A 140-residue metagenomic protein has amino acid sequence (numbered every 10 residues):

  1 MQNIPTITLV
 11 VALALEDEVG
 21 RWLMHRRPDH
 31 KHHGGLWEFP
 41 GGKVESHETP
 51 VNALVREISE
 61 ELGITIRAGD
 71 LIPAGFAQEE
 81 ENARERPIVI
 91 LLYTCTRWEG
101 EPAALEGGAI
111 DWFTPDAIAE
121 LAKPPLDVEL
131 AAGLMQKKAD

Functional and structural regions predicted by a protein language model:
M1-W22, K43, F76: Conserved N-terminal beta-strand and adjoining loop/helix that marks the start of the Nudix/MutT-like hydrolase domain
N3-P5, M135-D140: Generic C-terminal helix-cap and adjacent flexible tail
I7-L9, G63-E99: Active-site segment of metal-dependent pyrophosphate-handling enzymes, primarily the Nudix hydrolase catalytic core
L15, M24, C95-R97, W112: Conserved hydrophobic "DFG−1" position in protein kinase catalytic cores
R21, E99-A103: Short helix-loop capping/hinge motifs at secondary-structure junctions, enriched in acidic/polar residues
R21-E60: Conserved Nudix-box catalytic region and its N-terminal flanking loop in Nudix hydrolases and closely related
L92-T94, P102-L134: NUDIX/MutT-family hydrolases
